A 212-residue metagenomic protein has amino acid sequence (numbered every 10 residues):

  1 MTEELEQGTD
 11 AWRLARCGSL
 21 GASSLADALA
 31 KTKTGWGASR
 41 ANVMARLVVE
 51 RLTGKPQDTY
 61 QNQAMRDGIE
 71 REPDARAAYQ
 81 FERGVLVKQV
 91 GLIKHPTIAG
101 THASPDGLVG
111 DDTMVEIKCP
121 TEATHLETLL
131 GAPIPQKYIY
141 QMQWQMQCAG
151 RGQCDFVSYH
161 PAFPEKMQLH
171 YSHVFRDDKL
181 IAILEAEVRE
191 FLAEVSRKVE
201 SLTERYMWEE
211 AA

Functional and structural regions predicted by a protein language model:
M1-E70, W208-A212: Charged, glycine-rich intrinsically disordered N-terminal tails and low-complexity linkers that flank
G35, D74-A78, V157-A162: Intrinsically disordered, low-complexity boundary segments flanking structured domains
R46, D74-A77, Y140: Short, contiguous clusters of charged residues that form electrostatic/catalytic patches at enzyme active sites, used
V49-E50, Q80, M146: Residue-level preference for well-ordered alpha-helical positions
Q57-Y60, R71-D74, V85, V115-K118: Extended, charge-rich alpha-helical segments
M65-V87: Acidic-basic catalytic patches of nuclease active cores, encompassing PD-(D/E)XK and other metal-cofactor nuclease
R83-P105, V109-L192, S196-K198: Nucleic-acid nuclease catalytic cores
F191-A211: Charged phosphate-binding loop/patch that engages nucleotide di/tri-phosphates or the phosphate backbone of nucleic
